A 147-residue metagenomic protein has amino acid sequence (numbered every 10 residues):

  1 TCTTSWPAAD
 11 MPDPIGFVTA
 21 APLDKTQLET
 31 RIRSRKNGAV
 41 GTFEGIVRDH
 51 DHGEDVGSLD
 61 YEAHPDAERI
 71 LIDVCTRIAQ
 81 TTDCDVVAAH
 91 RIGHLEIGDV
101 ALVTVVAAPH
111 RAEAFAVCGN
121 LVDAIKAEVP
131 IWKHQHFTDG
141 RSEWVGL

Functional and structural regions predicted by a protein language model:
W6, D10-L102, A107-G119, D123-L147: N-terminal, polar/charged subdomain of small-to-medium soluble alpha/beta proteins
